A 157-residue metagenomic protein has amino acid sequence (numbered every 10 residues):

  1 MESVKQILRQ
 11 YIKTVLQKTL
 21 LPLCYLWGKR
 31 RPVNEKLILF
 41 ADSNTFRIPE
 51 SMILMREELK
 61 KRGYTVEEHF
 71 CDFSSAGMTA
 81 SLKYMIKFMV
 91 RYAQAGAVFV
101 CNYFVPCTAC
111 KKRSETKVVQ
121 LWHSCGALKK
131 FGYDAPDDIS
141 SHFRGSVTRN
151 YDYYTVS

Functional and structural regions predicted by a protein language model:
M1-L39, S43-N44: Membrane-proximal basic amphipathic "stem/tether" segments
L37-S157: Active-site and donor-binding regions of nucleotide-sugar-utilizing enzymes
